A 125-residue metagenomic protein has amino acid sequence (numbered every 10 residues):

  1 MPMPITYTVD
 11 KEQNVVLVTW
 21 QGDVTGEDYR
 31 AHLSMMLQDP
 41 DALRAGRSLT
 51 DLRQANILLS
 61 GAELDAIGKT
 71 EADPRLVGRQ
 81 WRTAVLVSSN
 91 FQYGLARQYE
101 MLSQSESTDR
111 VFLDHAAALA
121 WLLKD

Functional and structural regions predicted by a protein language model:
P2-D125: Amphipathic, Lys/Arg-enriched alpha-helical "gate/interface" segment within cytosolic domains that mediates
